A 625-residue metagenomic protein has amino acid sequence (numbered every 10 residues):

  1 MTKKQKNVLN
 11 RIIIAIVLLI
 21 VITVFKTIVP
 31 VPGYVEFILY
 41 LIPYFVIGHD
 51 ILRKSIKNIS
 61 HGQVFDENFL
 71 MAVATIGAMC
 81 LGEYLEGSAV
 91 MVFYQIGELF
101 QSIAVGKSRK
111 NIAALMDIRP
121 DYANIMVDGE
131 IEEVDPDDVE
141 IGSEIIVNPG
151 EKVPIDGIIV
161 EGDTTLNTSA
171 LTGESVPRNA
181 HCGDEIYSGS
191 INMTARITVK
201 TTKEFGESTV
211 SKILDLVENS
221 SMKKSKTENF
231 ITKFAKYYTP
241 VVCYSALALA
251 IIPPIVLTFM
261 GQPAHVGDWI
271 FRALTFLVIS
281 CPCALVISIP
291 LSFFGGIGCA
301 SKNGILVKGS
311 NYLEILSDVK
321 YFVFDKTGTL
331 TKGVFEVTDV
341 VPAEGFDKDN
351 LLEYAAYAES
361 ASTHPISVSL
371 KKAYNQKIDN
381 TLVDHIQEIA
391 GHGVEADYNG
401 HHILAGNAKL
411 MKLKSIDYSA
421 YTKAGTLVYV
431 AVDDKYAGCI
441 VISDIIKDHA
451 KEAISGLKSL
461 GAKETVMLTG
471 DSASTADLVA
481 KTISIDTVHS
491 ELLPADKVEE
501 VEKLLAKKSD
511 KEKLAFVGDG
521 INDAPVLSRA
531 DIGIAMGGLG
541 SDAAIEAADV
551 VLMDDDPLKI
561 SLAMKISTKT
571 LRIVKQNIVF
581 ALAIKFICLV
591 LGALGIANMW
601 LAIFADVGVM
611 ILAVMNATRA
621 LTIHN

Functional and structural regions predicted by a protein language model:
M1-A15, Y238: N-terminal membrane topogenic signal
I16-V17, F230-M260, R272-F293, K575-F604: Bilayer-spanning, highly hydrophobic alpha-helical transmembrane segments
T23-K26, L39-M126, D138-I145, K152 (+5 more regions): Actuator/coupling domain of P-type ATPases
I56-F65, I103-A113, L291-S310, T618-N625: Juxtamembrane helix-loop transition segments at the membrane interface in multi-pass membrane proteins
E67-A72, L171, F271, C281-A358 (+1 more regions): Conserved catalytic phosphorylation-site environment of P-type ATPases
N148, V341-E464, A473, I485-V501: P-type ATPase nucleotide-binding
S245, K507-K511, A548, M553-N625: Membrane-embedded transport module
G400, T426, V432-Q576: Conserved ATP-binding TGD loop and adjacent catalytic N/P-domain core of P-type ATPases
